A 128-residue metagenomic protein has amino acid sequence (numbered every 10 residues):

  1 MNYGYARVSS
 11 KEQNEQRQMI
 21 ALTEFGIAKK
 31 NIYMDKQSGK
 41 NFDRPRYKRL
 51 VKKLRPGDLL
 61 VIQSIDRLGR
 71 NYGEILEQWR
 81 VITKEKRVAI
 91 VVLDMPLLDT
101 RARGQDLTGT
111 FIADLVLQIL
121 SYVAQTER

Functional and structural regions predicted by a protein language model:
M1-Y3: Extreme N-terminal starter segment of soluble prokaryotic enzymes
R7-N14, D35-Y47, Q63-E77, P96-T100: Acidic, metal-coordinating catalytic cores used for nucleic-acid/nucleotide bond scission and strand-transfer chemistry
V8-S9, T83-R128: Phosphate/pyrophosphate-binding and catalytic-coupling "lid/hinge/switch" segments at subdomain interfaces
L22-Q37: Short beta-strand elements in bilobed, periplasmic/extracellular small-molecule ligand-binding domains
R49-V51, Q78-W79, L107-I112: Short, hinge-like loop/turn segments at secondary-structure boundaries
D66, V81-K84: Conserved RecA-like helicase motor core of SF1/SF2 enzymes
